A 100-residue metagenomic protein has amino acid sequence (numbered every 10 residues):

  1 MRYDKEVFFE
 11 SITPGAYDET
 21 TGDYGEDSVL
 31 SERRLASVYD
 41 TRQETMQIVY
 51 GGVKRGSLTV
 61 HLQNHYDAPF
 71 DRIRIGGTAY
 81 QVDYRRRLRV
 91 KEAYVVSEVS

Functional and structural regions predicted by a protein language model:
M1-V38: Extended boundary segments
D23-S100: Short, conserved turn/kink motifs that form compact alpha/beta structural patches or helix kinks used as
